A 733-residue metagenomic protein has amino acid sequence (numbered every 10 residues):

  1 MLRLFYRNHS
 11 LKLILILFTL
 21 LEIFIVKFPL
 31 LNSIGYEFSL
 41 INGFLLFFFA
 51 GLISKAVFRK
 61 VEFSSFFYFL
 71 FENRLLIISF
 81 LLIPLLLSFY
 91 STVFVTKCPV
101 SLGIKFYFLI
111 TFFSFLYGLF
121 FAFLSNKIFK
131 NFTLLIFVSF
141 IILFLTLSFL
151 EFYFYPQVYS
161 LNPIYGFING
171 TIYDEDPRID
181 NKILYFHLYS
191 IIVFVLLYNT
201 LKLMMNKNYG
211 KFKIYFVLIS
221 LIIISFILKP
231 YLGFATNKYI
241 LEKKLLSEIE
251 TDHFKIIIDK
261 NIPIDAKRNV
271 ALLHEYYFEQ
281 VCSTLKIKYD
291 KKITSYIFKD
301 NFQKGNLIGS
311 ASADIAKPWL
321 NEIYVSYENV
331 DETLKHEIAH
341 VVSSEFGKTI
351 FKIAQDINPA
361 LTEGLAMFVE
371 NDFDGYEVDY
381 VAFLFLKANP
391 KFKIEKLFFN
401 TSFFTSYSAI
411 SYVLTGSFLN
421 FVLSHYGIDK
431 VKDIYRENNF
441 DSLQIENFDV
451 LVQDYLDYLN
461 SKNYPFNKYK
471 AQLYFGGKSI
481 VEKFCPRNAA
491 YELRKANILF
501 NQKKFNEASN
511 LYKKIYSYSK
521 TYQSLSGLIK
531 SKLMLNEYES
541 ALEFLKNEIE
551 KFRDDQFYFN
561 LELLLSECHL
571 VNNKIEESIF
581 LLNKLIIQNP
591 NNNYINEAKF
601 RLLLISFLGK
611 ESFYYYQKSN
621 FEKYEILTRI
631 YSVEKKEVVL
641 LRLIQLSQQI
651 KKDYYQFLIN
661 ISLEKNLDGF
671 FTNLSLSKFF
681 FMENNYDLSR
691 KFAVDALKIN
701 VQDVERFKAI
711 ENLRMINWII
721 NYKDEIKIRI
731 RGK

Functional and structural regions predicted by a protein language model:
T19-F58: Long, hydrophobic alpha-helical segments
F28-F38, I83-F106, F137-F186: Membrane-interfacial interhelical loops
S33-F38, Y239-N358, V369, G375-E377 (+3 more regions): Juxtacatalytic substrate-recognition/specificity segment
S54-K55, Y68-L76, H253, V281 (+4 more regions): Active-site recognition of the HExxH zinc-binding catalytic motif
R74-N131, G170: Secretory targeting signals
I141-I142, P163, F167-G170, D174 (+7 more regions): Acidic/His/Gly-enriched intrinsically disordered linker/tail segments that often contain short helix/coil "MoRF-like"
L147, E151-S160, I164-Y173, R178 (+3 more regions): Beta/coil-rich, acidic/histidine-enriched accessory regions frequently appended to metallopeptidases
N206-G233: Internal/C-terminal transmembrane anchor helices
